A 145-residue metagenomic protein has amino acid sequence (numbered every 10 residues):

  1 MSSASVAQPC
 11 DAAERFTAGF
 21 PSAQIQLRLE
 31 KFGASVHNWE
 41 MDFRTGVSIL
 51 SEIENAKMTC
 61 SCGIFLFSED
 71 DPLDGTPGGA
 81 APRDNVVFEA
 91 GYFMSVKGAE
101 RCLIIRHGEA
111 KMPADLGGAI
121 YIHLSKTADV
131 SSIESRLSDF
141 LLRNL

Functional and structural regions predicted by a protein language model:
M1-G63, V96: Conserved N-terminal substructure of TIR/SEFIR domains
M58-C62, L66-N144: Cross-kingdom TIR/SEFIR domain
